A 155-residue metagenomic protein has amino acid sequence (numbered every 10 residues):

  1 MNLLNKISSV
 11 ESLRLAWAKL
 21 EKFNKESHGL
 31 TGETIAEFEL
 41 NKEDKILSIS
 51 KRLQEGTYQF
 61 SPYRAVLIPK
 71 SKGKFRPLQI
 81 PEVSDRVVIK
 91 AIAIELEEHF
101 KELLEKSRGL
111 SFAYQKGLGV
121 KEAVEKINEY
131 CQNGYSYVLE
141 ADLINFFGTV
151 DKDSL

Functional and structural regions predicted by a protein language model:
M1, R14, E33, L47 (+4 more regions): Non-catalytic, well-ordered alpha-helical scaffold segments
M1-I7, E95-K152: Active-site-proximal segment of RNA-dependent polymerases
M1-L47: Non-catalytic, polymerase-adjacent accessory regions of viral genome-replication enzymes
K6-V10, G32-E43, E82-I89, G117-K121 (+1 more regions): Generic detection of long, well-ordered alpha-helical segments
S9-A18, R52-G73, V87, I94 (+1 more regions): Reverse-transcriptase-like RNA-dependent polymerase core
L13, K22, E26, Y58-Q59 (+2 more regions): Intrinsically disordered or highly flexible coil/loop and linker segments, enriched in small and charged/polar residues
E26-A36, S61-V87, L104-L118: Short, conserved non-catalytic motifs in the polymerase core
